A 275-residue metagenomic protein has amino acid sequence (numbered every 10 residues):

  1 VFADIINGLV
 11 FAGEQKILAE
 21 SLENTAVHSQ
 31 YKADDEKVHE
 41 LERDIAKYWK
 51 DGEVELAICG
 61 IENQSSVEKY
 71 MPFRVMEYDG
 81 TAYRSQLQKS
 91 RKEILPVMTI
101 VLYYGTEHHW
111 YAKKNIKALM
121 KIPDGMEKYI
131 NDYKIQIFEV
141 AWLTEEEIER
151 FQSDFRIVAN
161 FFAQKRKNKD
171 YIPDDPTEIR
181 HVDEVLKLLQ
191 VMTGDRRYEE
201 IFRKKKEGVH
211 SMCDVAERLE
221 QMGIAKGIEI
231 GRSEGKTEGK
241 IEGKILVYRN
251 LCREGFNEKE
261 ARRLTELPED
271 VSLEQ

Functional and structural regions predicted by a protein language model:
V1-Q275: Elongated, amphipathic alpha-helical interaction scaffolds
